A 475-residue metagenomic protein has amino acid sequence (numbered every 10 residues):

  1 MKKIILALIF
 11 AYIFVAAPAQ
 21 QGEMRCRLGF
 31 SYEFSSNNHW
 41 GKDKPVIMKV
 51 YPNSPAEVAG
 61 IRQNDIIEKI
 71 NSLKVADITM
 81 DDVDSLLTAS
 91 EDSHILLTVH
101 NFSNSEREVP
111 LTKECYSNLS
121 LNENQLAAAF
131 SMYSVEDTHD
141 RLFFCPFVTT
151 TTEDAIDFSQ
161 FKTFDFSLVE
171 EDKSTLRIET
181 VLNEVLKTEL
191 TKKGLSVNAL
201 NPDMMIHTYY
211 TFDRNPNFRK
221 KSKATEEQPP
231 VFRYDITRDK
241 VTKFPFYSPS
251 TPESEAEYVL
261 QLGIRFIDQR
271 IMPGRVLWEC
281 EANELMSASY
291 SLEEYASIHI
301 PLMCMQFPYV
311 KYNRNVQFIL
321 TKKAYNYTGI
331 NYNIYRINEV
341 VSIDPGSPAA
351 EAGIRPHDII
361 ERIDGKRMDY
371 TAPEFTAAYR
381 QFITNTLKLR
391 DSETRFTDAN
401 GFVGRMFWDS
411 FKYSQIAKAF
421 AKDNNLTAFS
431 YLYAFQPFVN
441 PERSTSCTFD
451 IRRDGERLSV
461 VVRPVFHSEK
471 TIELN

Functional and structural regions predicted by a protein language model:
M1-M24: Bacterial Sec-dependent N-terminal signal peptides
Q20-G22, V83-L126, A377-K470: PDZ-domain C-terminal substructure recognizer with occasional recognition of PDZ-binding tails
Q20-K49, L86-T88, S297-D344, A350 (+2 more regions): PDZ/PDZ-like peptide-tail recognition elements
G22-E23, N38, Y209-P273, L432: Surface-exposed short loop/turn segments
K42-D43, A59, S120-V181, Y335-R336 (+1 more regions): A structural "domain/chain start" motif
A56-T79, A349-Y379, I383-R390, A417-F420: Conserved PDZ fold ligand-binding element
N104-S105, E114-E153, V276, N283-Y335 (+4 more regions): C-terminal/domain-edge helix-coil "capping" segments
T163-S222: N-terminal segment of the mature soluble domain
